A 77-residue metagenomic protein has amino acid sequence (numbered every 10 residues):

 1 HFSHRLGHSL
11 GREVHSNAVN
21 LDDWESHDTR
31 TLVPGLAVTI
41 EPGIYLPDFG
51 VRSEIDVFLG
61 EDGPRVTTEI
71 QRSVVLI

Functional and structural regions predicted by a protein language model:
H1-R5: Flexible, glycine/charged-enriched surface loops at secondary-structure junctions
H8: Active-site-adjacent helical/loop segments in soluble small-molecule enzymes
R12-I77: Charged, cofactor-coupling segments
